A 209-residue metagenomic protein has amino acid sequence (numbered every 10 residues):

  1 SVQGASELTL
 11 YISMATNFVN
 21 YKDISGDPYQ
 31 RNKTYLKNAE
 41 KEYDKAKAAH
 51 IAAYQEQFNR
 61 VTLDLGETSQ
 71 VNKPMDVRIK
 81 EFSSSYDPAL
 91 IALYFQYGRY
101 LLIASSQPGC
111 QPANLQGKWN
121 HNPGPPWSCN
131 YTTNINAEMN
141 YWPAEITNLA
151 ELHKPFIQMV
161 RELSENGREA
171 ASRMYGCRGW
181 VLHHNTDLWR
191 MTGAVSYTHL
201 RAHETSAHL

Functional and structural regions predicted by a protein language model:
S1-Y131, L149-A171: Acidic/polar, glycine-enriched structural segments that form the non-catalytic walls/loops of the carbohydrate-binding
L10, S206-L209: Generic low-polarity alpha-helical segments
L101-I103, M139-E151, S206: Well-ordered alpha-helical scaffold segments within catalytic/enzyme domains
G117-S128, H184-Y197: Acidic/His metal-coordination segments adjacent to aromatic residues that form catalytic metal sites in metalloenzymes
S164-M191: Active-site cradle of extracellular carbohydrate-active enzymes
T198-A207: Conserved small/polar residues in nucleotide/adenosyl-binding loops
